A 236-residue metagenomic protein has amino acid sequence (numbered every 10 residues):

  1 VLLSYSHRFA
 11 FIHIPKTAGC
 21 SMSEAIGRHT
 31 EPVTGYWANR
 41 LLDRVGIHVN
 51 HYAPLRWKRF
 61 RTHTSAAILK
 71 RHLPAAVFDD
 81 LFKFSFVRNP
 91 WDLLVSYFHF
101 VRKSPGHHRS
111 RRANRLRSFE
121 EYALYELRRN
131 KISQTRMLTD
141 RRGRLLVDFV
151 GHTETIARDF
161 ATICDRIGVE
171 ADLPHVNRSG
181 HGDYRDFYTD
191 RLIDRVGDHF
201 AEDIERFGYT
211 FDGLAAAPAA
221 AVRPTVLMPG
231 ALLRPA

Functional and structural regions predicted by a protein language model:
V1-A236: Membrane-interface amphipathic segments in extracytoplasmic regions
